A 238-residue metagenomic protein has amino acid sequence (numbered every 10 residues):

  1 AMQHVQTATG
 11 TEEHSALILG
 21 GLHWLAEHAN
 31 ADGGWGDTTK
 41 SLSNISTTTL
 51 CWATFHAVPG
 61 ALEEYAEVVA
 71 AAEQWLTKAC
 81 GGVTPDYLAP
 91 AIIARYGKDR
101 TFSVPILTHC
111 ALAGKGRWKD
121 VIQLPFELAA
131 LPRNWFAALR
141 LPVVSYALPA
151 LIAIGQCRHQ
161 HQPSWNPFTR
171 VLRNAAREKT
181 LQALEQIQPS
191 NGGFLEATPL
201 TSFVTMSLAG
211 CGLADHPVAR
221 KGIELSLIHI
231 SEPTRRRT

Functional and structural regions predicted by a protein language model:
A1-W52: N-terminal cofactor/phosphate-binding cores enriched in small/glycine residues, especially glycine-rich loops such as
Q3-L19, A57-E73, G116-I122, H159-A175 (+1 more regions): Structural helix-adjacent loops and short alpha-helical linkers that scaffold large soluble proteins
V5-S15, W35-T38, A183-L200, L227: Internal amphipathic alpha-helical repeat/solenoid segments
H14-L17, S43-T47, P142, A176 (+2 more regions): Secondary-structure capping and boundary motifs in well-ordered enzyme cores
H28, S41-R117: Hydrophobic or amphipathic alpha-helical targeting/insertion segments
C80-F203, A209-A214: Extended, solvent-exposed functional surface patches
I228-T238: Single conserved hydrophobic/aromatic residue that forms the stacking wall/gate of nucleotide- or nucleobase-binding
